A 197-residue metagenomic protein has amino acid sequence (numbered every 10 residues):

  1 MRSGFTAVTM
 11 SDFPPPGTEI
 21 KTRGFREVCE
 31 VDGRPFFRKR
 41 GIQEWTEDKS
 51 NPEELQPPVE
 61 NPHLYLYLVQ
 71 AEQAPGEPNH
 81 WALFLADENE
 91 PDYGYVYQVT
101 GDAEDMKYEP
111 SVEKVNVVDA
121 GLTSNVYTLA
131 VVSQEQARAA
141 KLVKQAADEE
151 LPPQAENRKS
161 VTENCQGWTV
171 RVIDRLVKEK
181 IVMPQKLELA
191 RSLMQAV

Functional and structural regions predicted by a protein language model:
R2-V161: Non-catalytic ligand/cofactor/substrate-binding and regulatory segments of enzyme domains
D148-V197: Activation targets extended, charge/polar-rich intrinsically disordered C-terminal tails
